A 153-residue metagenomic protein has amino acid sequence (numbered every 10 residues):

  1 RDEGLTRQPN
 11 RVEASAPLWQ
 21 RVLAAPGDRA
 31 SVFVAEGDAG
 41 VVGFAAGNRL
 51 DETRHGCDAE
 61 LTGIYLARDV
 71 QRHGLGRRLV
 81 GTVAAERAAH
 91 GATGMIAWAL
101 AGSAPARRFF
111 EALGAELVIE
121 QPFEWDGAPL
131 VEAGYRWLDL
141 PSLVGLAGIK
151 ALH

Functional and structural regions predicted by a protein language model:
R1-D69, R77-T82, E86, I119-F123 (+2 more regions): Acetyl-CoA-dependent GNAT
E60, G94, P105: Amphipathic alpha-helical recognition patches that constitute DNA-binding helices
Q71, A97-R107, E124-A128: Conserved beta-strand-loop-alpha-helix junction that forms the acyl-donor binding cleft
G74: Conserved G/P- and acidic residue-centered "switch" motifs that form tight phosphate/ATP-binding loops in soluble
V80, R87-A99: Conserved GNAT acetyl-CoA-binding A-motif
A85, R107-R108: Alpha-helical segments flanking ligand/cofactor-binding loops in enzyme cores
F110-I119: Conserved acetyl-CoA-binding loop of GNAT-fold acetyltransferases
A112, G127-H153: Terminal substrate-recognition subdomain of acyl/acetyltransferases
